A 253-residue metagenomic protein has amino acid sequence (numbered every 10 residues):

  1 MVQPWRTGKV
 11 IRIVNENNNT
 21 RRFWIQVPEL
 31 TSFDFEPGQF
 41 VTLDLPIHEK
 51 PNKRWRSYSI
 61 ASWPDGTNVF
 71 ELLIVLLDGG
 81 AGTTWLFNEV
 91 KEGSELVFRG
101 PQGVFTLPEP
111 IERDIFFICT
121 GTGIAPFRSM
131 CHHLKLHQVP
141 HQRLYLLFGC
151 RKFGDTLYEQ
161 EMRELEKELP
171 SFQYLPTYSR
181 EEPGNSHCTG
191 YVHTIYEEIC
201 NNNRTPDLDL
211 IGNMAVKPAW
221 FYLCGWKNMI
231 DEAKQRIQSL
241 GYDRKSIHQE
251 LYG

Functional and structural regions predicted by a protein language model:
V2-E92, S179-R180: Ferredoxin-reductase
V2-R6, L147-G253: Reductase modules of NAD(P)H-dependent flavoproteins
P64-G66, P108-I111, Q138-P140, N213-A215: Short, flexible hinge/linker loops that cap or flank conserved catalytic cores
I74, I118-C119, C150, G225: Small/polar loops that bind or transfer phosphate-bearing groups
G100-E112: A short, basic/flexible loop-to-alpha-helix module at the beginning of a structural domain
D114-F116, Y145, W220: Structural motif
T120-A125: Ser/Thr-glycine-rich phosphate-binding loops at phosphate-binding pockets of nucleotides, nucleotide cofactors
P126-H137: Histidine-anchored nucleotide/phosphate-binding helix
